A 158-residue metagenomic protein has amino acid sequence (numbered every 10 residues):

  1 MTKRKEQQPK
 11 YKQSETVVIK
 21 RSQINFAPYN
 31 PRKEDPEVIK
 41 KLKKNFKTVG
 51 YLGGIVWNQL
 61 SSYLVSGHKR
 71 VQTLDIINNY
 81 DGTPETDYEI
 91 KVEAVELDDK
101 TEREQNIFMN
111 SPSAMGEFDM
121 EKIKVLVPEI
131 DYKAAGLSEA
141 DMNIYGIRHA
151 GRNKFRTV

Functional and structural regions predicted by a protein language model:
M1-V95, E102-V158: Short, charged/polar connector segments at secondary-structure boundaries
